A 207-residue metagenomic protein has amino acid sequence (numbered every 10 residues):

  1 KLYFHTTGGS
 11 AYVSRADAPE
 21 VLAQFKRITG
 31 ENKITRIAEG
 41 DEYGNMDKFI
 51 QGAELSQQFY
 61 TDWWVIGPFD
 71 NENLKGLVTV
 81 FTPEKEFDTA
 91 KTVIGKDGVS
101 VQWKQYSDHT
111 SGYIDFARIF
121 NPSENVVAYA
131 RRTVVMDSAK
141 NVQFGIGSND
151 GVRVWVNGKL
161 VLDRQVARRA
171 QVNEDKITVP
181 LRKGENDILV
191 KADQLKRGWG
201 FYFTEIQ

Functional and structural regions predicted by a protein language model:
L2: Conserved, mostly hydrophobic/aromatic
G8-D17: Short coil/turn connectors between adjacent alpha-helices in alpha-solenoid helical repeat scaffolds
S14, V21-I114, T133, L189-Q207: Accessory carbohydrate-binding/adhesion or oligomerization-edge regions at the termini of glycan-active proteins
W64-V65, T133-V135, G145, T178-P180: Generic structural detector for well-ordered beta-strands
Y113-R118, Y129-R131, V172-K176: Short structured motifs
E124-V134: Short beta-strands within extracellular/lumenal beta-sheet-rich domains
M136, K140-W155, I188: Aromatic-lined ligand-binding clefts that engage carbohydrates, nucleic acids, or primary amines
R153-F203: Beta-strand-rich ligand-recognition modules
